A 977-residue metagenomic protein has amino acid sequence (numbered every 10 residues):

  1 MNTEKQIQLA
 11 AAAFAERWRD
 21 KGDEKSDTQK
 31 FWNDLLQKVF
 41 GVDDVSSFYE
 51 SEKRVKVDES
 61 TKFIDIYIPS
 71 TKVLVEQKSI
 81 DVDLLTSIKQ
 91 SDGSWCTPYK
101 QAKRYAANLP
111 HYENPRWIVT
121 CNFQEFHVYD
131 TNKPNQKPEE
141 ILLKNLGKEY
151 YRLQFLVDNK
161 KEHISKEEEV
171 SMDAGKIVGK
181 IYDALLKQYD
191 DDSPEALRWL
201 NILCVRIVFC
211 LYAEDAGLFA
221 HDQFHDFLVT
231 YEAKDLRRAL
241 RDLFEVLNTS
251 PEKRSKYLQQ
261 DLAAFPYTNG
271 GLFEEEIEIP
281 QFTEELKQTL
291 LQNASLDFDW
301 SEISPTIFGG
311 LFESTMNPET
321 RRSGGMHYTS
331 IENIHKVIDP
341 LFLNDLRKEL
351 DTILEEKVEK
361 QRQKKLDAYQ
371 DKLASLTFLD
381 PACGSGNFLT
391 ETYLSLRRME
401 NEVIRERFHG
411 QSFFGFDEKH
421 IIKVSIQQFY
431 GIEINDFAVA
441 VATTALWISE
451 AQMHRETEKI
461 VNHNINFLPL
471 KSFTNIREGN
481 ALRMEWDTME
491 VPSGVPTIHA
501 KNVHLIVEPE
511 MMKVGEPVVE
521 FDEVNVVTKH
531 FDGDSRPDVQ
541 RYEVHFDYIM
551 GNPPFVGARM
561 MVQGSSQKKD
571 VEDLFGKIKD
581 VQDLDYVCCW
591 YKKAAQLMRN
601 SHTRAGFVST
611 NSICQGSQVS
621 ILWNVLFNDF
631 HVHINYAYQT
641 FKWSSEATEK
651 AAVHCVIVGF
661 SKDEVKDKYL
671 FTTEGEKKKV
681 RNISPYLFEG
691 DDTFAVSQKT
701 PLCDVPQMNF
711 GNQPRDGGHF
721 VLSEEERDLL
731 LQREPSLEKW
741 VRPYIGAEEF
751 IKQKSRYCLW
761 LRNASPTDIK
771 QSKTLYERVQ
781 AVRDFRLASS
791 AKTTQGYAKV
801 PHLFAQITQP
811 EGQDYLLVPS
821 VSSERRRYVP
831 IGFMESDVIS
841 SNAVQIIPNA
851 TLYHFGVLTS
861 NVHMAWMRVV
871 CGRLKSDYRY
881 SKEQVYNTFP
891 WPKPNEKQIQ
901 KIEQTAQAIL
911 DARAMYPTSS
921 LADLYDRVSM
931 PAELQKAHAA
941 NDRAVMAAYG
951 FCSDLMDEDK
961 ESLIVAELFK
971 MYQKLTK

Functional and structural regions predicted by a protein language model:
M1-W117, T131-N135, H802, Q809-P810: A short, conserved, highly charged catalytic patch centered on acidic carboxylates
N2-R17, K21, W95, C121-Q124 (+18 more regions): Preference for the N-terminal adenyl/adenosyl cofactor-binding alpha/beta module
W32-Q37, T97-I118, G415, A445 (+4 more regions): Metal-dependent nuclease catalytic cores in nucleic-acid-processing enzymes, especially RNase H-like/related
S47-V57, T320-A637, D663, E961: SAM-dependent methyltransferase catalytic region
S94, K103, G557, C588 (+4 more regions): Polybasic, glycine- and aromatic-enriched phosphate-binding surface used to engage nucleic acids
A106-L185, T648, F671-A695: Mixed-charge intrinsically disordered linker/loop segments at interdomain junctions
E245, K253-G271, Q428, A445 (+11 more regions): Polynucleotide-recognition surfaces of large bacterial nucleic-acid defense/processing enzymes
S385, E883-V945: Extended amphipathic alpha-helical segments enriched in small hydrophobics
